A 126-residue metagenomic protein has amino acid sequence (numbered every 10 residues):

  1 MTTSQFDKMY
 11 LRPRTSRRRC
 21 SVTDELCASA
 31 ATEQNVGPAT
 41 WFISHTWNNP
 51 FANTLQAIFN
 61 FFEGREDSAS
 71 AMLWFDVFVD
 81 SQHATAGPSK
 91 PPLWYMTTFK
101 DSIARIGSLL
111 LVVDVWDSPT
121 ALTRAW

Functional and structural regions predicted by a protein language model:
M1-W126: The feature represents the membrane-entry module of six-transmembrane cation channels
